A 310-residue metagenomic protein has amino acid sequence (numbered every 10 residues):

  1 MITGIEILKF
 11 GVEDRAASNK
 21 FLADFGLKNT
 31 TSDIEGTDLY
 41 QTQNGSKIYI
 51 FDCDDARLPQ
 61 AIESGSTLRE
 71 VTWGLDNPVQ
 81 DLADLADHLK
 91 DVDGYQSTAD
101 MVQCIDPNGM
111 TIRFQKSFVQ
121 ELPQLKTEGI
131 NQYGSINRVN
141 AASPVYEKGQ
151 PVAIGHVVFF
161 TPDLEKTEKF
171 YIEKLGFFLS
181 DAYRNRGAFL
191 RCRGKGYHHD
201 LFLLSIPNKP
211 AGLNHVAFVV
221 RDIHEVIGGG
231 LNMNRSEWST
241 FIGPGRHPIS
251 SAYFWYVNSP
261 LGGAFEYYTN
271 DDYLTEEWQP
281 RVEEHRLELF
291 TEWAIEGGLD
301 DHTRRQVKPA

Functional and structural regions predicted by a protein language model:
M1-T31, T42-A99, I105-G155, F159-R184 (+3 more regions): Glyoxalase I/VOC metalloenzyme domain signal
G36-Q41, A188-L190: Minor-groove-contacting beta-hairpin "wing" of winged helix-turn-helix DNA-binding domains
P244-I249: Conserved blade-ending motifs and adjacent loop-strand segments that build the rim/top face of beta-propeller domains
